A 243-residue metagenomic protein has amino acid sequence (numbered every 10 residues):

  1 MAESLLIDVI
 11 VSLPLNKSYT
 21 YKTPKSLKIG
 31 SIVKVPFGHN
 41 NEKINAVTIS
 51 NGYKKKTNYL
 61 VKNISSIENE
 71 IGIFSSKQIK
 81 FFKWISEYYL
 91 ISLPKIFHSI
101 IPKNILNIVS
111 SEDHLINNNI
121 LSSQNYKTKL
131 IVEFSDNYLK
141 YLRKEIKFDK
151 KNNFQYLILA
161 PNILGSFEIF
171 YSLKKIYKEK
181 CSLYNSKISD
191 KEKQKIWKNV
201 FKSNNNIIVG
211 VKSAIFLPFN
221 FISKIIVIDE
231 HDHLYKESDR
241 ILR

Functional and structural regions predicted by a protein language model:
M1-R243: Accessory, non-ATPase domains that flank or precede helicase/AAA+ motor cores in DNA-metabolism machines
